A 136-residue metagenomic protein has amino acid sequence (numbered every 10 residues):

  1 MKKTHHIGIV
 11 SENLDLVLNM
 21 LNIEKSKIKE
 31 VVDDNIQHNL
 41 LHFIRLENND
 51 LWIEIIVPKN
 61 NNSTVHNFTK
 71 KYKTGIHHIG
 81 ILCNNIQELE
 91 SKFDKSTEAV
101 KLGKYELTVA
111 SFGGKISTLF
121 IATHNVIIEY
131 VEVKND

Functional and structural regions predicted by a protein language model:
M1-N39: Long, hydrophobic N-terminal alpha-helical segment
K3-E12, H42-E47, H66-E88, L119: Vicinal oxygen chelate
T4, K29-H38, N61-K71, I76 (+1 more regions): A cross-kingdom feature marking solvent-exposed beta-strand/loop segments within repeated, beta-rich binding/scaffold
G8, E54-I56: Short, conserved beta-strand edge motifs with alternating hydrophobic and charged residues
D15-N19, N85-K92: Short, conserved charged micro-motifs
L21, T69, F93: Short, flexible helix/strand-to-coil boundary loops that buttress conserved ligand/catalytic motifs in alpha/beta
Q37, N48-W52, K59-N62, I86: Short, charged/polar surface micro-motifs in flexible loops or helix N-caps
L40-I53, E90-D136: Vicinal oxygen chelate
